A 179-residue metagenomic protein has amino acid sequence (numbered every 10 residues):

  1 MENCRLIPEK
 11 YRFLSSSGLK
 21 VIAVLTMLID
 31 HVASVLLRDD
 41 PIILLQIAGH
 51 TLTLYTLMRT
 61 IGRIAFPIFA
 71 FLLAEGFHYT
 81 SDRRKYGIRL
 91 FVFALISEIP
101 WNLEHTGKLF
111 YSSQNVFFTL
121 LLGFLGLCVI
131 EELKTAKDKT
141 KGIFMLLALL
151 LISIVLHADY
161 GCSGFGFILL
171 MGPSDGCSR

Functional and structural regions predicted by a protein language model:
M1-R179: Alpha-helical transmembrane segments and their immediate juxtamembrane cytosolic regions
